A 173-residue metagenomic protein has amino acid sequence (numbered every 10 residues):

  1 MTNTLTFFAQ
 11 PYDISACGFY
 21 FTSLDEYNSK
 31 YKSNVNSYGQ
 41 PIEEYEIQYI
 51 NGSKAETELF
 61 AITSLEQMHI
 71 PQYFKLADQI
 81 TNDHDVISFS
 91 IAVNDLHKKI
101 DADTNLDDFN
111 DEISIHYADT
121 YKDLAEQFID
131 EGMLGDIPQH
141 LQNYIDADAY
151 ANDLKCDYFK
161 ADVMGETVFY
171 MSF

Functional and structural regions predicted by a protein language model:
M1-E44: N-terminal ordered "arm"
L5-P11, A125-F173: Acidic, proline/glycine-rich low-complexity IDRs
A16, N28, K54-T57, N152: A broad, structure-centric signal for solvent-exposed, well-ordered loop/edge residues that line or flank functional
F19-S23, E58-A61, Y170-F173: Short amphipathic beta-strand/extended segments with alternating polar/hydrophobic composition
T22-E26, M68, T104, D119 (+2 more regions): Short coil/turn linker and secondary-structure boundary residues
K30-Q48, D153-G165, F169: Short linear, low-complexity motifs centered on an aromatic residue
S33-E131: Mixed-charge (acidic/basic) macromolecular-recognition segments
